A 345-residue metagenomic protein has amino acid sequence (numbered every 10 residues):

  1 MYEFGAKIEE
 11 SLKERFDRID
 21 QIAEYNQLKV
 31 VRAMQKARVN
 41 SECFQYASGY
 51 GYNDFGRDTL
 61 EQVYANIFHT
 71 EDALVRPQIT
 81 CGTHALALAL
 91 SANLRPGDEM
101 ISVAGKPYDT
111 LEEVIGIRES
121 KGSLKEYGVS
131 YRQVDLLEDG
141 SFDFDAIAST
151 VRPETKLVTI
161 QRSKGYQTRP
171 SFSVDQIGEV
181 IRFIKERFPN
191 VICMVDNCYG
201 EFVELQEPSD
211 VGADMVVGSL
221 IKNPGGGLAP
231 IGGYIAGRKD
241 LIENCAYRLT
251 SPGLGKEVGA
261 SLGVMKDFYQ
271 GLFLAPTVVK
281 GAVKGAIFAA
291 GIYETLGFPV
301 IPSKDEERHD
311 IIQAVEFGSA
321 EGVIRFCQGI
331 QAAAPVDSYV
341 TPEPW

Functional and structural regions predicted by a protein language model:
Y2-R15, D20-Q21, V30-K36, N40-C43 (+6 more regions): Conserved PLP-enzyme active-site core in the AAT-like
R38-G49, F55, A334-W345: Domain-scale selection of a single, long terminal region that carries the protein's primary operational module
C43, A47-S48, L74-Q78, I311-E316: Short glycine-rich or small-residue beta-strand-to-loop segments that form or flank ligand, phosphate, metal/Fe-S
F44-L74: Active-site-flanking structural segment that lines cofactor/substrate pockets
E71-V75, S219-K222: A short glycine/serine-rich beta->alpha loop
E294-W345: Conserved C-terminal alpha-helix-loop-beta "cap" of PLP-dependent enzymes that closes/shapes the active-site mouth
